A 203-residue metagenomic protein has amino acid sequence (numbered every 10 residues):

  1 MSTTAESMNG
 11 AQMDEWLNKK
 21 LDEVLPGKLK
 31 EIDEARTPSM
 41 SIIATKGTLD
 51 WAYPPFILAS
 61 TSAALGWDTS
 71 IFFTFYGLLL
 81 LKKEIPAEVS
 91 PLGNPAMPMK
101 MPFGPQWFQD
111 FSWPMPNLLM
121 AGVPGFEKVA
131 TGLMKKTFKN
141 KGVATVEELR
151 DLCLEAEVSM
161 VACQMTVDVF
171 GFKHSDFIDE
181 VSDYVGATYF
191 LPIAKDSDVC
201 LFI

Functional and structural regions predicted by a protein language model:
S2-A35: Long, leucine- and charge-enriched amphipathic alpha-helices that form heptad-repeat coiled-coil/leucine-zipper-like
I42-A52, K82: Short, glycine-rich nucleotide/cofactor-binding loops
Y53-G66, I71: Histidine-anchored nucleotide/phosphate-binding helix
T69-F75, V161-Q164: Short internal beta-strands
L81-P91: Glycine-rich loop at the start of a catalytic domain that most often binds anionic cofactors/ligands
V89-K128: A glycine-rich helix N-cap at a beta->alpha junction
L118-A156: Alpha-helix-centered segments that form part of catalytic cores
A162, V167, S175-I203: Glycine-rich, aromatic-bearing surface loops/beta-hairpins
